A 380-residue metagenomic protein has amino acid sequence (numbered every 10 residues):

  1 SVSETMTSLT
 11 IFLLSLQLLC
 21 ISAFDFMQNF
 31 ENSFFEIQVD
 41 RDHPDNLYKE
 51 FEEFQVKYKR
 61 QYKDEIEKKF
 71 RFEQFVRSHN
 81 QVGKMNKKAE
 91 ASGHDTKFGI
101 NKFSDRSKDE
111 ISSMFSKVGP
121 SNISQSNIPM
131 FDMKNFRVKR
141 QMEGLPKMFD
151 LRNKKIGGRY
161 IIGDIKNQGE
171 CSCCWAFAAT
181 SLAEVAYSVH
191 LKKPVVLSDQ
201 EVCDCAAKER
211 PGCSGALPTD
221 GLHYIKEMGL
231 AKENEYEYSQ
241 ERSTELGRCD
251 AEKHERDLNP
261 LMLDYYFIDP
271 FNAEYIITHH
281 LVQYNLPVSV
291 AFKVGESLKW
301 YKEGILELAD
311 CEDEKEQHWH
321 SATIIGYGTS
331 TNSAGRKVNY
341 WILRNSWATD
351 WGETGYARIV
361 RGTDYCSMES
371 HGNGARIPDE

Functional and structural regions predicted by a protein language model:
S1-S15: Classical eukaryotic N-terminal signal peptides for Sec-dependent ER targeting/secretion, especially the positively
L9, C20-E380: Catalytic-core signature of thiol
